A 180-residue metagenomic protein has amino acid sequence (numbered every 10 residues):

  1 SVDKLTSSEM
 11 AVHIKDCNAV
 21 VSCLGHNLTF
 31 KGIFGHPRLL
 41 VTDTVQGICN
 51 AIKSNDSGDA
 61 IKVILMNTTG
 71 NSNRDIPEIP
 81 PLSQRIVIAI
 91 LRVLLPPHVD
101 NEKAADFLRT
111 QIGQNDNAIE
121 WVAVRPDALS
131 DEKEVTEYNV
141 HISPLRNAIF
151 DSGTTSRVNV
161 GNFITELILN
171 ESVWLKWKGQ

Functional and structural regions predicted by a protein language model:
S1-G47, A51-S54: NAD(P)H-binding glycine-rich loop region in Rossmannoid oxidoreductase-like domains and their noncatalytic homologs
L28, P37, S54-K62, M66-Q180: Oxidoreductase cofactor-interface core, primarily capturing Rossmann-like NAD(P)-dependent enzymes
